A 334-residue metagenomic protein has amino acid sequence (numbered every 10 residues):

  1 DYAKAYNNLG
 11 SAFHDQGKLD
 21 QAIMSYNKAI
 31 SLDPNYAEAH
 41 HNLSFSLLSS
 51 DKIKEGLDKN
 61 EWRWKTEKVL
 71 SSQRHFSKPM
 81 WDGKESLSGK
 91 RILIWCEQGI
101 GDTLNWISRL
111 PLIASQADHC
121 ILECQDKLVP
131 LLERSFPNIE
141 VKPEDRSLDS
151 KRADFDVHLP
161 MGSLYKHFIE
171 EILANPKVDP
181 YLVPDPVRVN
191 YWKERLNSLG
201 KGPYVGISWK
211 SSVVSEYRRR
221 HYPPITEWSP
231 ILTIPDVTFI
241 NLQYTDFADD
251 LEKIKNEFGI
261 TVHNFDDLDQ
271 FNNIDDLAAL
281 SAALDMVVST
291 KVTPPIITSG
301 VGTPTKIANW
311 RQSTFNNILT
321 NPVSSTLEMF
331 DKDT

Functional and structural regions predicted by a protein language model:
D1-M286, K291-T334: Alpha-helical solenoid repeat scaffolds of the TPR/TPR-like class and their adjacent stem/linker regions that mediate
